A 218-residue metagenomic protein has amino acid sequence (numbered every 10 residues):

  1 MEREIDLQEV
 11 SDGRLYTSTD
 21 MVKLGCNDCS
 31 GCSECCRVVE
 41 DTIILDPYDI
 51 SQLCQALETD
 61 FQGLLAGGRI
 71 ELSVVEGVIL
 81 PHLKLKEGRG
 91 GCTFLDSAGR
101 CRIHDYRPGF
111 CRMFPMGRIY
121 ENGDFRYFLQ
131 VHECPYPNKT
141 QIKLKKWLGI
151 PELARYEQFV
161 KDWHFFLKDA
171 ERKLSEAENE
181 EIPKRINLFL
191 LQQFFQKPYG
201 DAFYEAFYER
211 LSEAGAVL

Functional and structural regions predicted by a protein language model:
M1-L218: Short loop/turn segments that flank or connect secondary-structure elements
